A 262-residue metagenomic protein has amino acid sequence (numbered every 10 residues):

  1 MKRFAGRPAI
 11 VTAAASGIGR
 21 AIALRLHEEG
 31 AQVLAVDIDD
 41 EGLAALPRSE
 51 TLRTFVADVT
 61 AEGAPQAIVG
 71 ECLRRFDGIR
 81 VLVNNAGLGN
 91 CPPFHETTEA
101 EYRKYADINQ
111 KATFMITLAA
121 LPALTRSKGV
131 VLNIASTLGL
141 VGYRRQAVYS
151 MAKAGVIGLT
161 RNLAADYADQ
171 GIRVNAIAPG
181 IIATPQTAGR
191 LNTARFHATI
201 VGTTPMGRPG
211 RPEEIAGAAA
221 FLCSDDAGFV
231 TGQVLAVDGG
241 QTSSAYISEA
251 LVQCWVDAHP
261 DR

Functional and structural regions predicted by a protein language model:
P93-F94, E101-R103, I200: Substrate-binding pocket helix/loop in short-chain dehydrogenase/reductase
H95, V141-V148, D169-Q170, G207 (+2 more regions): Active-site loop immediately N-terminal to the catalytic Tyr-X3-Lys motif of short-chain dehydrogenase/reductase
T117, A152, T160: Active-site helix of classical SDR
P122, A165-D169, G228: Alpha-helical segment proximal to the catalytic Tyr-Lys
S136: Residue(s) in the substrate-gating loop at a strand-loop-helix junction that position the organic substrate next
V141, T231-R262: Short C-terminal tail/terminal secondary-structure segment of NAD(P)H-dependent dehydrogenase/reductase domains
A176, R195-V230, V237-G239: C-terminal helical subdomain
